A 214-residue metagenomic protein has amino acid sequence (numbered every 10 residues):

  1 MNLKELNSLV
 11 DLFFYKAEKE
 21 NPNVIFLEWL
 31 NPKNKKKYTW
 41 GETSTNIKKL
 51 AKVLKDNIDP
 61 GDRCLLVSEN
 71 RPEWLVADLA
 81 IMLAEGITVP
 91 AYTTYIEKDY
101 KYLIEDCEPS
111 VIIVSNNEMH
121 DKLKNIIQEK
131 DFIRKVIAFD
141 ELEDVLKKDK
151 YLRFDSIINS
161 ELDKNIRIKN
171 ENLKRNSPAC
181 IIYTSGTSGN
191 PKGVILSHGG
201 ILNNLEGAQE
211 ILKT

Functional and structural regions predicted by a protein language model:
M1-S8, V145-P178: Flexible, low-complexity linker/hinge segments
L12-T39, E143-L146: AMP-dependent adenylate-forming
P22-I25, A138, N159-Y183, N190 (+1 more regions): Conserved pre-ATP/AMP-binding loop-to-beta segment of ANL
F26-L75, L79, I96-K101, K150-N159 (+1 more regions): Conserved AMP-binding/adenylate-forming core of the ANL superfamily
K37-G41, A179-E206: Conserved AMP-binding A3 loop
D56, G86-S156: Structural core segment of the AMP-binding/adenylate-forming
S68-N70, S115-N116, S177: Helix N-cap/beta->alpha junction signal
